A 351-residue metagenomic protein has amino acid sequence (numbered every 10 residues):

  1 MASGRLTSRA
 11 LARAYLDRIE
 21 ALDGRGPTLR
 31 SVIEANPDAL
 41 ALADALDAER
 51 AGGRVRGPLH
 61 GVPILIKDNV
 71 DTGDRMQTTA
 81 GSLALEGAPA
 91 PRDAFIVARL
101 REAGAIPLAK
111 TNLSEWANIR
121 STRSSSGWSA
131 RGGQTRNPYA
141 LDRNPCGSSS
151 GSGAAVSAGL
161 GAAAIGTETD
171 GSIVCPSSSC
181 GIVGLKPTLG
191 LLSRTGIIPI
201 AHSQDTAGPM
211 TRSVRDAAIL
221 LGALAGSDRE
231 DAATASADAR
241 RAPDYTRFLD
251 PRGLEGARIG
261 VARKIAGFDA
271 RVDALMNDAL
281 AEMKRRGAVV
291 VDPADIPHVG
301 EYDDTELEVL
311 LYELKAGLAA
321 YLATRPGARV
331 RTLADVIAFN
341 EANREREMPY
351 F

Functional and structural regions predicted by a protein language model:
M1-D170, T188, S193, R212 (+2 more regions): Gly/Ser-rich catalytic/binding loops embedded in alpha/beta enzyme cores
A12, D44, A94, D244-T246 (+2 more regions): Acyltransferase
E20-G24, A48-A51, A105, P187-G190 (+6 more regions): Generic secondary-structure signature for well-ordered alpha-helical cores
P27, E34, A233-D238, P293-L307: Flexible, acidic loop-helix segments that line cofactor/substrate-binding pockets
H60-A80, R247-A262, L311-F351: Short helix-loop capping/hinge segments that flank enzyme active sites or metal/cofactor-binding pockets
T79, T122-S129, E301-G317: Charged, often glycine-rich, active-site loop that binds/positions anionic groups
A158, K186-D278, P297-G300, I337-A338 (+1 more regions): A short helix-breaking turn/cap at a secondary-structure junction
V174-S179: Structural signature of FAD isoalloxazine-binding scaffolds in flavoprotein oxidoreductases
